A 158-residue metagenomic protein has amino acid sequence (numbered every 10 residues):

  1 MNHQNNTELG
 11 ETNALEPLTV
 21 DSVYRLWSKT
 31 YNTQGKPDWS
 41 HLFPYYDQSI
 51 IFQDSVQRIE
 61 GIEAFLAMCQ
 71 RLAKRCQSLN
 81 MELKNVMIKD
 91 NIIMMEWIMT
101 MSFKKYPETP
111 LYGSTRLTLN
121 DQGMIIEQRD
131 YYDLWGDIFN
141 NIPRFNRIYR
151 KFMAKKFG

Functional and structural regions predicted by a protein language model:
M1-S40, P44: Short, low-complexity N-terminal intrinsically disordered segments enriched in polar/charged residues
N2-E11, K74-N80, M87-G158: A beta-strand edge to alpha-helix "cap/lid" segment located at domain peripheries
G10, K29, F52-S55, K104: A general structural-boundary detector
V20, I62-F65, P110: A structural signal for well-ordered alpha-helical scaffolds and beta->alpha junctions
S22, H41, A64, D137 (+1 more regions): Exposed alpha-helical structural elements
Y24-W27, Y46, C69, W97-M99 (+1 more regions): Hydrophobic alpha-helical core bundles mediating ligand binding, dimerization, or RNAP-core interactions
G35, G61-I62, K104-P107: Alpha-helix N-cap/helix-start motif
W39-N91: A solvent-exposed, acidic/Ser-Thr-rich amphipathic alpha-helical stretch
